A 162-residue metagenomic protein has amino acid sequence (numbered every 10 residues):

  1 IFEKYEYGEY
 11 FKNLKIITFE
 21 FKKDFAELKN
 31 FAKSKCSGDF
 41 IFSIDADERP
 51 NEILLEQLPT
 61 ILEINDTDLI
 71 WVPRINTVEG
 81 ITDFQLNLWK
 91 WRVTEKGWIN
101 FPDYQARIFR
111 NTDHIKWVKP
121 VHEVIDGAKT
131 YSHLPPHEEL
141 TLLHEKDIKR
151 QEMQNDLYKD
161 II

Functional and structural regions predicted by a protein language model:
I1-K22: Acidic donor-binding segment of Leloir-type glycosyltransferases
K15, G38-F40: Well-ordered beta-strand positions
F25-K33, F40, R49-I162: Catalytic-site signature of metal-activated, phosphate-bearing donor transferases, centered on the GT-A/GT-A-like
A46: Walker B catalytic motif
